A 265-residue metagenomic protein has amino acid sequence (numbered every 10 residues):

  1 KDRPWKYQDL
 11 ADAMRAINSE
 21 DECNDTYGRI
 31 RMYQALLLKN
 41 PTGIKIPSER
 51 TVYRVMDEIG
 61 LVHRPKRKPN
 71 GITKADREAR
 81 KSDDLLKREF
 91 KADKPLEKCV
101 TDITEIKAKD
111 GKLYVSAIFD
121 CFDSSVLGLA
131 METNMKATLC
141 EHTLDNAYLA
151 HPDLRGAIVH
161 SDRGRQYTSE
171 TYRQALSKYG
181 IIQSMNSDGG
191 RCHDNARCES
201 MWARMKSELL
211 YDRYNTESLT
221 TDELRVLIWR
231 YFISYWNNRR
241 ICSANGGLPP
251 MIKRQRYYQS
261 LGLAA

Functional and structural regions predicted by a protein language model:
K1-K94, C192, P249-Q259: Basic, flexible linker segments flanking DNA-binding modules in nucleic acid-interacting mobile-element proteins
W5, I72-A75, S161-R163, S169-R173 (+4 more regions): RNase H-like two-metal-ion nuclease catalytic core shared by retroviral integrases and related mobile-element nucleases
M14, M32, V52, M56 (+13 more regions): Mobile genetic element proteins and their domesticated derivatives, centered on retroelements and DNA transposons
V62, I181-I182: Residue-level detector of anion-binding/catalytic polar loops
R88-L127, T133-M135: An active-site-proximal beta-strand-loop segment
K107, G111, L129-P152, T168: Active-site beta-loop-alpha junctions of metal-dependent nucleic acid enzymes, especially the RNase H-like/DDE
S177-Y179, A203-A265: C-terminal domain-tail junction helix/linker
